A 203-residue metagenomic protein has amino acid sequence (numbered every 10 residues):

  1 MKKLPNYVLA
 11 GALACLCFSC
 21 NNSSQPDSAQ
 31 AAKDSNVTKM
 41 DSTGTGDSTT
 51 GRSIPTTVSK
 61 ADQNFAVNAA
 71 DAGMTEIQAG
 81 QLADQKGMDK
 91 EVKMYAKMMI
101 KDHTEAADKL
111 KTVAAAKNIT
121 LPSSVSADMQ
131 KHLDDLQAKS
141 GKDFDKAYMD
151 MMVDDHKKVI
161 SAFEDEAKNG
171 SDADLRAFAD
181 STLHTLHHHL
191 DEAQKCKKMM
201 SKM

Functional and structural regions predicted by a protein language model:
K2-V8, A14-M203: His/Met- and acidic-residue-enriched segments that coordinate or traffic transition-metal cofactors and support
